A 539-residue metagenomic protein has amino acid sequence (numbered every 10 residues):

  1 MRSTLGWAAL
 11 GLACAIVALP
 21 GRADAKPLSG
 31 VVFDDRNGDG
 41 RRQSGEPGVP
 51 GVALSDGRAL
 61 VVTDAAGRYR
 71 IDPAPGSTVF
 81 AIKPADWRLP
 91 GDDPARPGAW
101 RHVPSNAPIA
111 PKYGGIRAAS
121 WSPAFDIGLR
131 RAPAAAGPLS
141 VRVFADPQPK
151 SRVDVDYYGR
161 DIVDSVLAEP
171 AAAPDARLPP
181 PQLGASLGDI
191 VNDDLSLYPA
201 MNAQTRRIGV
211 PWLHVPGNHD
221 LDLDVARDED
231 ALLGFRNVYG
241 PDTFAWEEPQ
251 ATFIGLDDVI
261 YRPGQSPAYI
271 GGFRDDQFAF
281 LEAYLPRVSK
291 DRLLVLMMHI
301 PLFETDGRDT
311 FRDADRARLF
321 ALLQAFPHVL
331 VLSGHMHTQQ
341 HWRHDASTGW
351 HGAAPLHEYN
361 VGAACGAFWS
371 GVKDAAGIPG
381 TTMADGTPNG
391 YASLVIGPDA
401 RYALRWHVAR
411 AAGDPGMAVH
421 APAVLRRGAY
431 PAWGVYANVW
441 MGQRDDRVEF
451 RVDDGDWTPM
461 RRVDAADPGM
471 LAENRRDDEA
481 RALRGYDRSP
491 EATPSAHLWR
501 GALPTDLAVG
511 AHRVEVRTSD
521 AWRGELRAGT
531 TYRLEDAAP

Functional and structural regions predicted by a protein language model:
P27, A107-P199, A538-P539: N-terminal active-site segment of His-dependent metallophosphoesterases
L28-D34, G67, I127: A short, amphipathic beta-strand motif
D35-E46, A437: Acidic, glycine-anchored loop motifs typical of Ca2+
R42, R58-D72: Short, acidic Ser/Thr/Gly-rich low-complexity loop/linker segments typical of extracellular and cell-surface proteins
D56, G76-G115: A short, solvent-exposed loop/turn motif at the edges and junctions of modular extracellular/periplasmic domains
G98-A107, P111-A118, L195-V288, D309-L332 (+1 more regions): Extended active-site neighborhood of metal-dependent phosphoesterases/phosphodiesterases
V210, D467-A502: Aromatic sugar-binding surface patches on proteins that engage polysaccharides or sugar-phosphate polymers
G349-G442, D446-E449, R500-P504, R513-D520 (+1 more regions): Binuclear metal-dependent phosphoesterase catalytic core
